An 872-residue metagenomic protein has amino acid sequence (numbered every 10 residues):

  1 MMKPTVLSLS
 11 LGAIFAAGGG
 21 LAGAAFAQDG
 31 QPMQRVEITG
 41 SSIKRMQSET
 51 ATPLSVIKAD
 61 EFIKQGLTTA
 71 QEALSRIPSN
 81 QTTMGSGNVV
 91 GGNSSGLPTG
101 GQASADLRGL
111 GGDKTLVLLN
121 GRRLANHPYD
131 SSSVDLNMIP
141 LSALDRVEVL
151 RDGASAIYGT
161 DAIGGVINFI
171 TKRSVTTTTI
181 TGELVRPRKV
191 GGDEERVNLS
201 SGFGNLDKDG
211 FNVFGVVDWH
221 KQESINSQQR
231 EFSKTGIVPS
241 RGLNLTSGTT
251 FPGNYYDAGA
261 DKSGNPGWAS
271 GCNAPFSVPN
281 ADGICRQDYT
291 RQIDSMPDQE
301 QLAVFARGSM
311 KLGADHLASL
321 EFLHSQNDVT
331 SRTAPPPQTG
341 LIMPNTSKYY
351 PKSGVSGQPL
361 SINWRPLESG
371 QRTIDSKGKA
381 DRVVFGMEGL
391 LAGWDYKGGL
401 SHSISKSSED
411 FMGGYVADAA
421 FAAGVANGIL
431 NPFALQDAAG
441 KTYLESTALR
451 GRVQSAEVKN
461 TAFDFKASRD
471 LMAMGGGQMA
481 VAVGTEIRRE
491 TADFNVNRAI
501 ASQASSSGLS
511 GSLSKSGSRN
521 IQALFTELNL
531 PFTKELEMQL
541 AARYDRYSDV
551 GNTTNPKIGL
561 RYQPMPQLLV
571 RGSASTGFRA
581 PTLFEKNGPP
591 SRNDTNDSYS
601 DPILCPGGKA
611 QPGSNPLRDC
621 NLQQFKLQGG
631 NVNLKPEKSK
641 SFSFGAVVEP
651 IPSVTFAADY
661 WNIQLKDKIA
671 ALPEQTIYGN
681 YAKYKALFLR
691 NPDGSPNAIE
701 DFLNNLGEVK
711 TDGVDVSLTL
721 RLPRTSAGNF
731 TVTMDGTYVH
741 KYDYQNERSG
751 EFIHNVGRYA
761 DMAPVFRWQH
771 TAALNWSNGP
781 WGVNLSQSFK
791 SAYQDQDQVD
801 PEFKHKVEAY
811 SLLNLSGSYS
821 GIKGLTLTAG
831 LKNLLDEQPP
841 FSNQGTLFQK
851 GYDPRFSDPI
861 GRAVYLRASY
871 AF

Functional and structural regions predicted by a protein language model:
M1-P78, R108, N198-G204, P275-F276 (+4 more regions): N-terminal Sec signal peptide and the immediately downstream disordered periplasmic leader that contains the TonB box
M46, S75-R123: Extracytoplasmic beta-strand/coil segments of soluble accessory domains associated with Gram-negative outer-membrane
F62, L74, V147-E148, I167-F169 (+5 more regions): Non-catalytic regulatory/gating segments with a bias toward low-complexity or hydrophobic composition
E72-R76, A103-D106, D135-N137, D161-G182 (+1 more regions): N-terminal periplasmic accessory domains that precede and gate Gram-negative outer-membrane beta-barrel machines
G92, N126, E231-S240, K262-Q299 (+6 more regions): Surface-exposed, low-complexity loop segments enriched in small/polar and acidic residues
R122-R151: Short acidic/polar hinge/loop motifs at secondary-structure boundaries that mediate gating or recognition
G414-V416, T655, H740, S788-Q796 (+1 more regions): C-terminal beta-signal and adjacent terminal beta-strands/loops of Gram-negative outer-membrane beta-barrel proteins
N593, G728-S820, L835-D836: C-terminal beta-barrel architecture of Gram-negative outer-membrane proteins
